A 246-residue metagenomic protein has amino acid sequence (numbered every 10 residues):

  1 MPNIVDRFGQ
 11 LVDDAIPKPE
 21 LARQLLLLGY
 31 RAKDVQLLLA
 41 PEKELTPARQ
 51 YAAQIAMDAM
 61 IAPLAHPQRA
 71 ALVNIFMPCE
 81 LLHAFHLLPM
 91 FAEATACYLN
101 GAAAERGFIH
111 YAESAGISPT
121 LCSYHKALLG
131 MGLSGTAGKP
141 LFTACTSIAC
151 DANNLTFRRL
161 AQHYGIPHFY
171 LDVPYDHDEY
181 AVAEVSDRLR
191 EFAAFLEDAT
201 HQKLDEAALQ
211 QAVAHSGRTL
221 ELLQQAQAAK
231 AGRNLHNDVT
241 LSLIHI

Functional and structural regions predicted by a protein language model:
P2-L196: Trp/Phe/Arg-rich N-terminal binding region typifying the photolyase-homology
V185-N237: Conserved, well-structured core segments that form the ligand-binding/active-site neighborhood of functional domains
I244-I246: Conserved small/polar residues in nucleotide/adenosyl-binding loops
